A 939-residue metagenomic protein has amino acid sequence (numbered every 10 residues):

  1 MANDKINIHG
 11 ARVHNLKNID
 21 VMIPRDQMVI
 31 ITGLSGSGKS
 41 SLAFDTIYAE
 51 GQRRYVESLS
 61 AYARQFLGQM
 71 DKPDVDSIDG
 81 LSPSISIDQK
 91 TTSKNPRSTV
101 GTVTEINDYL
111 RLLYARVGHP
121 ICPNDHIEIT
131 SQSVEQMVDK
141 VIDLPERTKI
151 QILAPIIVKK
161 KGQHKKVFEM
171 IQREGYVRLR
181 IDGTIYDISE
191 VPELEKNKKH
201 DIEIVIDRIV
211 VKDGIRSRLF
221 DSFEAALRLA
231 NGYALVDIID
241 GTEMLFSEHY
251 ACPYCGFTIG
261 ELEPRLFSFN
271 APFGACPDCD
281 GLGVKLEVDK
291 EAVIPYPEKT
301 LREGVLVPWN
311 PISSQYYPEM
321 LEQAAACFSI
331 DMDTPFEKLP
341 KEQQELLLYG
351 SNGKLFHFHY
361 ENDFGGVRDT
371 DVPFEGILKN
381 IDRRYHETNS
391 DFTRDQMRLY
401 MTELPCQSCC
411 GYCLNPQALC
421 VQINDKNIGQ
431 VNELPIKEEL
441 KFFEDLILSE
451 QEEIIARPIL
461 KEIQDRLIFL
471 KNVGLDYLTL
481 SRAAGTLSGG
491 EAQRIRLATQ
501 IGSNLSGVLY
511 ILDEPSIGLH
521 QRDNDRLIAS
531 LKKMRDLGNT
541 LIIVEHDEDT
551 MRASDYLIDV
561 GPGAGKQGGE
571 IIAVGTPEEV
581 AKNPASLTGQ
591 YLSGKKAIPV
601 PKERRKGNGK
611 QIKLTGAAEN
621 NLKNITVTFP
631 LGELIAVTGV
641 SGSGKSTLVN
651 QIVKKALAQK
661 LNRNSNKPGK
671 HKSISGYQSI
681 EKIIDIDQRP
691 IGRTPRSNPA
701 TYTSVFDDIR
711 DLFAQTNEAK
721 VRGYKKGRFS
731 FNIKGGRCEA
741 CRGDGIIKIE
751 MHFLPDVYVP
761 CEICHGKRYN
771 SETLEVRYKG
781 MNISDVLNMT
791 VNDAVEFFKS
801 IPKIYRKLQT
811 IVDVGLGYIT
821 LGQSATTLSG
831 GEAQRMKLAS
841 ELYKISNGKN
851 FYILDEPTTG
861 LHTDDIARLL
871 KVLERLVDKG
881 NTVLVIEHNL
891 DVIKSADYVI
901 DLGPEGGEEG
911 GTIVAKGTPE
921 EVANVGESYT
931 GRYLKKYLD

Functional and structural regions predicted by a protein language model:
M1-D939: Conserved phosphate-binding elements of NTP-dependent enzyme cores
